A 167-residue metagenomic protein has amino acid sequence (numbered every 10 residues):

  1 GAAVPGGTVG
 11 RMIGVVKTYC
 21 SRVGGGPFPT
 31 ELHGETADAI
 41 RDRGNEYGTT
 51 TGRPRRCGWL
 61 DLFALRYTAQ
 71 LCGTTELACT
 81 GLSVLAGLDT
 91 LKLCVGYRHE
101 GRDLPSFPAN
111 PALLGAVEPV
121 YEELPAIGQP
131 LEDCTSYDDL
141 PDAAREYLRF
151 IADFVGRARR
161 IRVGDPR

Functional and structural regions predicted by a protein language model:
G1-R167: Non-transmembrane, aqueous-exposed alpha-helical and coiled segments at domain scale
